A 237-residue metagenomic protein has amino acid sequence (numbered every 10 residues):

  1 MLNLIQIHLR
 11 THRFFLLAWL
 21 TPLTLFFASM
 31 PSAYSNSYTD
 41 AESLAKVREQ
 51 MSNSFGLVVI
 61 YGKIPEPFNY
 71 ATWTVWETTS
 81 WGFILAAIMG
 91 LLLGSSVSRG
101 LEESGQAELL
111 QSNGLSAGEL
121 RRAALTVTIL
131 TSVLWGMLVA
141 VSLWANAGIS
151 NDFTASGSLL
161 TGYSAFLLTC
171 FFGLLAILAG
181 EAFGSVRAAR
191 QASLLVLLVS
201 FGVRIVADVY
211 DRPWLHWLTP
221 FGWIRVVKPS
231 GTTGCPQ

Functional and structural regions predicted by a protein language model:
M1-T24, E181: Aromatic- and glycine-rich beta-strand/loop motifs that create alpha-glucan
R13-L23, I84, K228-Q237: Alpha-helical transmembrane segments of multi-pass membrane transporters/translocases
A18-P22, R187-V203: Pore- or pathway-lining transmembrane helices of multi-pass membrane proteins that form conduits for solutes/ions
S29-P67, L195, V199-Q237: Terminal transmembrane helical anchor/hairpin motif
W73-L101: Long, hydrophobic alpha-helical segments
G90-G94, G105-Q106, L138, L174-L175 (+1 more regions): Hydrophobic/aromatic residues in alpha-helical transmembrane segments
S95-L130: Helix-loop-helix units of permease transmembrane domains in multi-pass membrane transporters, especially ABC
T126-G184: Secretory targeting signals
